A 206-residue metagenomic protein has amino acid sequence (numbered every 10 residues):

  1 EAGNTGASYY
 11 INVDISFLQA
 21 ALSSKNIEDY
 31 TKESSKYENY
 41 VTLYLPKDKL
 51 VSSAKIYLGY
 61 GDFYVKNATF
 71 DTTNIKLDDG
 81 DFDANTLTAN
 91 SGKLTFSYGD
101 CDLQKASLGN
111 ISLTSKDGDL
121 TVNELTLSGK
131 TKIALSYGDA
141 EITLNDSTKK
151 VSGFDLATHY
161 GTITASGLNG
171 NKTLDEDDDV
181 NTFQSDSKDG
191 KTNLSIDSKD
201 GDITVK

Functional and structural regions predicted by a protein language model:
E1-N90, D100-L103, T121, D179-K206: Right-handed parallel beta-helix
L45, I56-L58, D62-Y64, K76 (+6 more regions): Polar, glycosylation-prone regions of secreted, cell-surface, and some intracellular proteins
T86, G92, L103-K206: Short, surface-exposed interaction patches in beta-rich subdomains that mediate adhesion/assembly near membranes
